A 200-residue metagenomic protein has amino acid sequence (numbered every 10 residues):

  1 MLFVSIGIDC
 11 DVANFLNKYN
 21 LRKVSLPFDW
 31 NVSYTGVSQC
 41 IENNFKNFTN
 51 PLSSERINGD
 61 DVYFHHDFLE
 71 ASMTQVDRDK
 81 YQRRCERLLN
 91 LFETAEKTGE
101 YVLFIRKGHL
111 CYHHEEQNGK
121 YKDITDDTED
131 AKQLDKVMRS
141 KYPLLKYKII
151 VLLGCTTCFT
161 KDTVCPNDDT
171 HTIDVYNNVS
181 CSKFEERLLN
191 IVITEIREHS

Functional and structural regions predicted by a protein language model:
M1-S200: Extracellular glycan-modifying ectodomains
